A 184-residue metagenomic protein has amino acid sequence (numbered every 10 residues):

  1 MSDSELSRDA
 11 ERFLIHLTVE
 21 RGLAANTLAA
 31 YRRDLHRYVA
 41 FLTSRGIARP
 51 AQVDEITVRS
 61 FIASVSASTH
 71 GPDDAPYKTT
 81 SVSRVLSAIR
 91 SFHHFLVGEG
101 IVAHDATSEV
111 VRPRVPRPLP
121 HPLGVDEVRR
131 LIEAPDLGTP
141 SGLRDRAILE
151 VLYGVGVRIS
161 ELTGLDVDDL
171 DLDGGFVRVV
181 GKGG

Functional and structural regions predicted by a protein language model:
M1-G184: Conserved catalytic core of the tyrosine transesterase superfamily
